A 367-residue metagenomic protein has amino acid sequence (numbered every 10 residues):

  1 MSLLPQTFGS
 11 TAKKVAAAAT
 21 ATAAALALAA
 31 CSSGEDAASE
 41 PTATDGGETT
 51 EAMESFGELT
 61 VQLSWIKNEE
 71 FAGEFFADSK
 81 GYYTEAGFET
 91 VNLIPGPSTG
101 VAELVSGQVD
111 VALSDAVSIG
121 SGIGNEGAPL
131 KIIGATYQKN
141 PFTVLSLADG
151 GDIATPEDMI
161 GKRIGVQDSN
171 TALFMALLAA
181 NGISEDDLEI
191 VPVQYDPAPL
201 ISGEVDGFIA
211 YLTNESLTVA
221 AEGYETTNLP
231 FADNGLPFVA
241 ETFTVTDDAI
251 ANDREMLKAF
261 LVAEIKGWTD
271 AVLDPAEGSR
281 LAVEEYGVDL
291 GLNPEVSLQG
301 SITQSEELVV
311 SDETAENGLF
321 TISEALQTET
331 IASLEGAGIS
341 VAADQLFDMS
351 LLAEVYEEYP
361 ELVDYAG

Functional and structural regions predicted by a protein language model:
L3-A19: Bacterial N-terminal signal peptides that target proteins for export
L26-A30: C-terminal motif of bacterial Sec signal peptides marking the signal peptidase cleavage site
S32-E35: Bacterial signal peptide processing site
E40-V193, A198-S202, D206-A210, L229: Short, glycine-/small- and polar/acidic-enriched structural segments that line small-molecule recognition paths
L63, K67-N68, P97, Y137-Q138 (+9 more regions): Solvent-exposed, acidic/flexible segments
V117, D196-P199, G203-G291: Pocket-lining segment of extracytoplasmic ligand-binding domains
D253-A337: Secondary-structure end/capping motifs
Q327-G367: Conserved C-terminal helix/tail region of periplasmic/extracytoplasmic solute-binding proteins
